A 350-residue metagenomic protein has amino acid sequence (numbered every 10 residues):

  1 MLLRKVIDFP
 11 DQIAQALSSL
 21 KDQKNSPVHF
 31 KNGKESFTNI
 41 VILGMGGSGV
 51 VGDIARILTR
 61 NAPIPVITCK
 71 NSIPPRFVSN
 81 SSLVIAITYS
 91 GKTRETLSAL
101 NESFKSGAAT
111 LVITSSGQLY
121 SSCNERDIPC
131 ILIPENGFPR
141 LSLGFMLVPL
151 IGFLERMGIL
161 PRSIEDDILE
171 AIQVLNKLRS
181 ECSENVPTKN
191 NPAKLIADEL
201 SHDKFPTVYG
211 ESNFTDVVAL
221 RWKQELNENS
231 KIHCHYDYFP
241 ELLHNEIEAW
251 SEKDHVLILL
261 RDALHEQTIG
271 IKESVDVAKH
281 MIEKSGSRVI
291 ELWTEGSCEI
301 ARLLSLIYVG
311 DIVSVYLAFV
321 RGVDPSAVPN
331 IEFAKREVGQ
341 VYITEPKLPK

Functional and structural regions predicted by a protein language model:
M1-A16, A278: Active-site-proximal helix-loop elements at catalytic-domain edges
L2-K5, L17-F30, E35, E155-H255 (+1 more regions): Active-site phosphate/pyrophosphate-binding segments
Q12-Q15, P149-E155, Q224, E228 (+1 more regions): Short, hydrophobic/amphipathic alpha-helical patches that form generic packing surfaces within helical domains
P27-S180, D198, A263-I290: Glycine-rich phosphate-binding loops that contact phosphosugars or nucleotide phosphates
V66-S72, I232-L243, R288-G296: A generic structural motif
E248-P329: C-terminal active-site/capping subdomain that shapes the small-molecule cofactor and substrate pocket of enzyme
S326-K350: Short, small/acidic-rich helices and loops at N termini and domain boundaries of DNA replication/processing enzymes
